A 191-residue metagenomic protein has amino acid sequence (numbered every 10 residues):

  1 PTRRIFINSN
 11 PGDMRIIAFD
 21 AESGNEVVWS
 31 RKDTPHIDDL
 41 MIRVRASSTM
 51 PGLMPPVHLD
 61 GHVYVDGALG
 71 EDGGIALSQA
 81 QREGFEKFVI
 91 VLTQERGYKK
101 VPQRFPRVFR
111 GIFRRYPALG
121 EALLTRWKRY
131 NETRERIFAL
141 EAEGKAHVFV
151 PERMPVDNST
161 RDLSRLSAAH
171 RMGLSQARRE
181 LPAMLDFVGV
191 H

Functional and structural regions predicted by a protein language model:
P1-H191: Patatin-like phospholipase
